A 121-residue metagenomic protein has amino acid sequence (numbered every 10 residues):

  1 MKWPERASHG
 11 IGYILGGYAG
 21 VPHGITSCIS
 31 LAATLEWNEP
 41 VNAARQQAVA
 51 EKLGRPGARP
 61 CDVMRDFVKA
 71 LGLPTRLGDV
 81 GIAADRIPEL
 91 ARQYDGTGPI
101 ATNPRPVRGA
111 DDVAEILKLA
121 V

Functional and structural regions predicted by a protein language model:
M1-V63: Active-site segments that bind and position negatively charged phosphate/pyrophosphate groups
Q46-V121: C-terminal charged capping/lid subdomain of soluble metabolic enzymes
